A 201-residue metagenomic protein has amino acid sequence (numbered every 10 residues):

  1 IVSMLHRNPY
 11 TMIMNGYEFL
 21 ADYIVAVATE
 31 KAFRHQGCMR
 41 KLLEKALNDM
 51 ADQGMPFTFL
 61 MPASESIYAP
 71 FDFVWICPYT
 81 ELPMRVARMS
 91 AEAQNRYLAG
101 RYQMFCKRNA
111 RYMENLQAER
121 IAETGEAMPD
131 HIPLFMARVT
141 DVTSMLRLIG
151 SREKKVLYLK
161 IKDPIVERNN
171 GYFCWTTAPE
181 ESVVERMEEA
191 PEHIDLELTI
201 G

Functional and structural regions predicted by a protein language model:
V2-Y10, Y23-A28, A127-D130: Conserved beta-strand in the GNAT
M4, A21, P56-F59: Beta-sheet entry/capping signal
T11-I24, R34: A conserved beta-turn-beta hairpin within the catalytic core of GNAT-like acetyltransferases that forms part
A26-T29, H35-N48: Conserved acetyl-CoA-binding loop-helix of GNAT-fold acetyltransferases
D52-P56, P62-T80: Conserved active-site alpha-helix within GNAT-family acetyltransferase domains
Y79-L157: Amide-forming acyltransferase catalytic core, primarily the GNAT-like/NAT-type and related acyltransferase folds
K154-G201: Low-complexity, glycine/alanine/valine/leucine- and proline-rich hydrophobic stretches
